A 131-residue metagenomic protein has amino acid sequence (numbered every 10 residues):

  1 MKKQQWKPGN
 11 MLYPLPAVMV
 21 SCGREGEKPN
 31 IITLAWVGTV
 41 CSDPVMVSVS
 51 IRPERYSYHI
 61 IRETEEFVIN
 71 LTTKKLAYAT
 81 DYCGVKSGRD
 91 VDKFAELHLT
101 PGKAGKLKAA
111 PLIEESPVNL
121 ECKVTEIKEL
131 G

Functional and structural regions predicted by a protein language model:
M1-T33, G38-G131: Active-site-proximal mixed secondary-structure blocks
